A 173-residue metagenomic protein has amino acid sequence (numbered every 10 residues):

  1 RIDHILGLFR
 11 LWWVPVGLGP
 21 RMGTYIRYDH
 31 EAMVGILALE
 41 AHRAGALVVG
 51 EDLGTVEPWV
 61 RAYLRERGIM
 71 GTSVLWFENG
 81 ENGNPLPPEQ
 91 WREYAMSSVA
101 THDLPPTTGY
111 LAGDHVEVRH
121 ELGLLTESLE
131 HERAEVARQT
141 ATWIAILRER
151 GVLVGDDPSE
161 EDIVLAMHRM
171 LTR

Functional and structural regions predicted by a protein language model:
R1-R173: Catalytic cores of glycan-processing enzymes that make or break glycosidic bonds
